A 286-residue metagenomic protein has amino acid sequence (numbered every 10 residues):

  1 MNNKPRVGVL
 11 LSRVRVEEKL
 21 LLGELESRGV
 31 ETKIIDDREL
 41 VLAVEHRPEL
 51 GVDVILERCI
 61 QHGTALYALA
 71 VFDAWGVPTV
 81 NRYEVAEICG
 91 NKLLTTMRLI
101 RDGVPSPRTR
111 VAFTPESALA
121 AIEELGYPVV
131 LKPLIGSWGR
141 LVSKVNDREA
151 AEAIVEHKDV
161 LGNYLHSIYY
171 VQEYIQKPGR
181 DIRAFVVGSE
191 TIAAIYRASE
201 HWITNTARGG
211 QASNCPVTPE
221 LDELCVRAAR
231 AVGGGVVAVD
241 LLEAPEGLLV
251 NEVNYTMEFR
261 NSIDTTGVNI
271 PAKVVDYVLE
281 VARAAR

Functional and structural regions predicted by a protein language model:
M1-V85: ATP-binding N-terminal substructure of ATP-dependent carboxylate-amine bond-forming enzymes
N2-V7, L11, R47, D73-G76 (+4 more regions): Active-site nucleotide/adenylate-binding loops and adjacent lid/helix of ATP-dependent enzymes
I60-H62, I135-G136, T256: Short glycine-rich anion-binding loops that position phosphate/pyrophosphate groups of nucleotides and phosphorylated
P107, R140, R180-I182, S189 (+1 more regions): Change "...and in nucleic-acid phosphodiester-cleaving endonucleases..." to "...and in nucleic-acid processing enzymes
V129, Y170, I192-A193, V237 (+1 more regions): Protein kinase-like catalytic core scaffold
S143-V232: Phosphate-binding site of ATP-dependent enzymes
I203-V250, P271-R286: A long amphipathic alpha-helix within ATP-dependent nucleotide-binding catalytic cores
N254-T266: Glycine-rich phosphate/pyrophosphate-binding beta-alpha loops
